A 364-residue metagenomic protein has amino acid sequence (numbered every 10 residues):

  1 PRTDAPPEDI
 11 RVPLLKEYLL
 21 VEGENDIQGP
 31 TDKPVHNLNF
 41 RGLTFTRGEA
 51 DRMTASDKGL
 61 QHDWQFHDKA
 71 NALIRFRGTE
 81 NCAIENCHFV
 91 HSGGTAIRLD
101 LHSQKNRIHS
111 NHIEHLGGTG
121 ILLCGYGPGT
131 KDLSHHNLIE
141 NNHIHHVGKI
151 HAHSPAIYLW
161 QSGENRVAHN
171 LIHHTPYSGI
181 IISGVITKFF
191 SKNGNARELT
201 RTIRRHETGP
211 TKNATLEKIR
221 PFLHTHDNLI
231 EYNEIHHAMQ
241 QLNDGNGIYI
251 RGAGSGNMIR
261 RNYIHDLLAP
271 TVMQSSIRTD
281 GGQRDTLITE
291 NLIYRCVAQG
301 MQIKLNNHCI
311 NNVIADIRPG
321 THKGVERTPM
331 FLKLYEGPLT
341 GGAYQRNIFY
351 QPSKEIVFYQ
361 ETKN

Functional and structural regions predicted by a protein language model:
P1-V90: Extracellular polysaccharide-degrading/modifying enzymes targeting complex plant/algal/animal polysaccharides
L19, A50-F76, V90, G94-Q104 (+1 more regions): Glycine- and acidic/polar-rich repeat regions and solenoidal domains
